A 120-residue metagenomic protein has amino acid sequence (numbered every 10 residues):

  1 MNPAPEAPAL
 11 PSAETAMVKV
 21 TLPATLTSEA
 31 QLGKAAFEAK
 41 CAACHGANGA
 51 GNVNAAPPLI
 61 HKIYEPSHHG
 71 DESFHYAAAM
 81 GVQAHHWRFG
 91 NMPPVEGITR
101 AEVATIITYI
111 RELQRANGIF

Functional and structural regions predicted by a protein language model:
E6-A36: Electrostatic cytochrome c docking/interface patches
P11-V18, G46, K62-E65: Short low-complexity stretches enriched in small and charged residues
T15, L22, A36-A39, C44 (+1 more regions): A short linear-motif detector with a strong N-terminal bias
A16, V20-T21, I110, Q114-N117: C-terminal alpha-helix/helix-terminus motif
A24, S28-Q31, A50, E65 (+2 more regions): Residues at secondary-structure transition points
L26-S28, K34-P58, M80-F89, E112-F120: Periplasmic/extracellular electron-transfer cofactor-ligation site, primarily the c-type cytochrome heme-c attachment
I60-L113: Extracytoplasmic electron-transfer domains, predominantly the class I c-type cytochrome c fold
